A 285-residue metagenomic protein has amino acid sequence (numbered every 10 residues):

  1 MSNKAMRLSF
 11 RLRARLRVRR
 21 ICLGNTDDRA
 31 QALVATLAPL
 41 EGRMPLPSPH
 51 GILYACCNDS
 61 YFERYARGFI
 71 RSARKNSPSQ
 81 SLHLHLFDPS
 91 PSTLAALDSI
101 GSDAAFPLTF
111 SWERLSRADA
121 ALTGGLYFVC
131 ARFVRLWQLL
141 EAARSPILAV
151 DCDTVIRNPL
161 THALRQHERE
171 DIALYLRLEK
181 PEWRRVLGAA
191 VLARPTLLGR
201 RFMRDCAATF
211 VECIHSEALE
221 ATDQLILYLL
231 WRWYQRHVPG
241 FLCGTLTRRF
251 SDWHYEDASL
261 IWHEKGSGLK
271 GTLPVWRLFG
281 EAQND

Functional and structural regions predicted by a protein language model:
M1-P45, D285: Membrane-proximal basic amphipathic "stem/tether" segments
A38-S60: Nucleotide-activated donor-dependent transferases that construct or modify glycoconjugates
D59-R67: A short, glycine/small-residue-rich beta-strand->loop->alpha-helix junction that serves as a flexible
S72-Q80: Short, acidic, metal-binding catalytic loop of nucleotide-sugar glycosyltransferases
S81-P89: Short beta-strand/loop segment that forms part of the nucleotide-sugar
S92-A142: Active-site-proximal specificity loops/subdomain of glycosyltransferases
F128-R185, V191-A193: GT-A fold catalytic core of metal-dependent nucleotide-sugar glycosyltransferases, centered on the diacidic
L197-A282: Catalytic core and acceptor-binding pocket of nucleotide-sugar-dependent glycosyltransferases
